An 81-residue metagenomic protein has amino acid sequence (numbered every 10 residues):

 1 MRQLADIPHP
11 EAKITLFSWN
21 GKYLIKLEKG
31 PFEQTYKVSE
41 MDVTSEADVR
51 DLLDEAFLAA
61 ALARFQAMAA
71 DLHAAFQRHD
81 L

Functional and structural regions predicted by a protein language model:
R2-L27: Amphipathic, interaction-prone secondary-structure segments
Q3-D6, P31, T35-K37, A56: Residue-level preference for alpha-helix termini and adjacent loops
W19-S45: A short, structured beta-strand/loop element
D42-L81: Mixed-charge, Lys/Arg-enriched low-complexity segments
